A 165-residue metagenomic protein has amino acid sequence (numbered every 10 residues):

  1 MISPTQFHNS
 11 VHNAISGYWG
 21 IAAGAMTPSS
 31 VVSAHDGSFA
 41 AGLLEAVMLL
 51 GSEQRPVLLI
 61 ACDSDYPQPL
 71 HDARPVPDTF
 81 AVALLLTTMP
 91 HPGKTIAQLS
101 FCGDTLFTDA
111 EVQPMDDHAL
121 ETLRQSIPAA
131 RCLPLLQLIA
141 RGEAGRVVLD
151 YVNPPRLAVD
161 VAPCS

Functional and structural regions predicted by a protein language model:
I2-Q6, H12, S16-S29, A61-S165: Conserved "HGTGT" condensation-loop signature of ketosynthase/thiolase-family condensing enzymes that catalyze
S10, D36-A40, S126: Short, conserved micro-motifs enriched in small and acidic residues
V32-V57: Active-site-proximal alpha-helical scaffold in enzymes
